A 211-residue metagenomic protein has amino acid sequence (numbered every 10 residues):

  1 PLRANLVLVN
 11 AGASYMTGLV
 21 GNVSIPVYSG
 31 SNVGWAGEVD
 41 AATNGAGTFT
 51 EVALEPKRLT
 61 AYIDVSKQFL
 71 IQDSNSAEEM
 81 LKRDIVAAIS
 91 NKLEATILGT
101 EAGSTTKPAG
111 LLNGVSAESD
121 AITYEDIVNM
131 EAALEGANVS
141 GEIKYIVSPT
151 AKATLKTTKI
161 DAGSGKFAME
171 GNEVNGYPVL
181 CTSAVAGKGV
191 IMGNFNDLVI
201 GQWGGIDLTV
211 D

Functional and structural regions predicted by a protein language model:
P1-S140, A162, F167, L180: Acidic/polar, low-complexity extended loops/arms that serve as protein-protein interfaces in large oligomeric shells
R3, N113-D211: Long, low-charge, small-residue-enriched segments that form tightly packed helices used for assembly/packing
